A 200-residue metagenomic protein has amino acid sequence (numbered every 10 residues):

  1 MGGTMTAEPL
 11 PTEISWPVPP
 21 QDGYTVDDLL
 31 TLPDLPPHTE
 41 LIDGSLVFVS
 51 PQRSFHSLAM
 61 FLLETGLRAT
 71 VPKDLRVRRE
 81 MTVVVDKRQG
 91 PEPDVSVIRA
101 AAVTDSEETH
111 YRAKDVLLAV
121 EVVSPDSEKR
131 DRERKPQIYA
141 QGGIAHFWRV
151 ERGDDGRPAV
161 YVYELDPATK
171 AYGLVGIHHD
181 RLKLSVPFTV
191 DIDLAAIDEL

Functional and structural regions predicted by a protein language model:
M1-L200: Gly/Pro/Ser/Thr-rich low-complexity, intrinsically disordered segments predominantly at protein N-termini
